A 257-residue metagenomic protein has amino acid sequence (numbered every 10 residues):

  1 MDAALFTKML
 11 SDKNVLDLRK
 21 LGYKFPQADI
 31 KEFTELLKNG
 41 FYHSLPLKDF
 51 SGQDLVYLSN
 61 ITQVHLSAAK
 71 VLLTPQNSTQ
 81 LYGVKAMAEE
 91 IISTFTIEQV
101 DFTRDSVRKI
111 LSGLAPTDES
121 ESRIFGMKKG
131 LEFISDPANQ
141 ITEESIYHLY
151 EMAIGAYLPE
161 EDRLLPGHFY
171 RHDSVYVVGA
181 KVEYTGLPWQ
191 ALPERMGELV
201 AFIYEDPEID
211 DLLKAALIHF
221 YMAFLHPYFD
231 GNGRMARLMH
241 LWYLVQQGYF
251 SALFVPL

Functional and structural regions predicted by a protein language model:
M1-L257: FIC/Doc superfamily catalytic core
